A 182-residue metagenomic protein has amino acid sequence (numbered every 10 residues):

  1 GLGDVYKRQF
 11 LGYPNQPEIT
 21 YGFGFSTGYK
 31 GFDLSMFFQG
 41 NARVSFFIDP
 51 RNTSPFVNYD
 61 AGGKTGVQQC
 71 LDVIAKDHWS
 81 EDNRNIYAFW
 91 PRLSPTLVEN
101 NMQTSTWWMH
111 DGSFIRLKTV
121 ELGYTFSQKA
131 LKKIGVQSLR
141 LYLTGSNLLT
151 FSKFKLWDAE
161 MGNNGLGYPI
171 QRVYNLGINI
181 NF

Functional and structural regions predicted by a protein language model:
G1-Y6: Short, small-residue-biased leader/transition segments that mark boundaries at the very start of proteins
I19, K30-F32, S113, G135-L139 (+1 more regions): Outer-envelope beta-barrel architecture signal
G22-G24, T119-G123, N175-G177: Membrane-embedded beta-strand positions in outer-membrane beta-barrel channels/transporters
Y29-G31, G40-V44, T119, F126 (+2 more regions): Transmembrane beta-strands of outer-membrane beta-barrel pores
G31-S35, K129-A130: Repeated loop/turn-to-beta-strand initiation elements of outer-membrane beta-barrel proteins
M36, L141-L143, I178: Membrane-embedded beta-strand positions of outer-membrane beta-barrel proteins
A42-G135, L139-R140: Extracytoplasmic gating/loop element in the C-terminal half of outer-membrane beta-barrel translocons and assembly
A61, L71, H78-S80, L148-F182: C-terminal beta-signal and terminal closure region of outer-membrane beta-barrel proteins
